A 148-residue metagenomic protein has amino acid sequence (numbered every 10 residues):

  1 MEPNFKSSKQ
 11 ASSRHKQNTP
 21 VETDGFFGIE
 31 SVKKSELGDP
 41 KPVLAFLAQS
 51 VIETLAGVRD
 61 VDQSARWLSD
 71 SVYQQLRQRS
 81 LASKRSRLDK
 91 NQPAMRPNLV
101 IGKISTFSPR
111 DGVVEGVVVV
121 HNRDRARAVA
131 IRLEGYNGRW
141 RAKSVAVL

Functional and structural regions predicted by a protein language model:
M1-L47, K84-D89, P93-I101, T106-P109 (+3 more regions): Juxtamembrane and targeting peptides
V32-W67, S71: Short, contiguous, helix-prone interaction/anchoring segments in small proteins
V61-P97: Short solvent-exposed beta->alpha transition segments
V61-S71, G102, E134-W140, S144-L148: Amphipathic, hydrophobic secondary-structure cores in small proteins
S108-L148: Exposed beta-sheet edge and beta->alpha loop/turn motif
